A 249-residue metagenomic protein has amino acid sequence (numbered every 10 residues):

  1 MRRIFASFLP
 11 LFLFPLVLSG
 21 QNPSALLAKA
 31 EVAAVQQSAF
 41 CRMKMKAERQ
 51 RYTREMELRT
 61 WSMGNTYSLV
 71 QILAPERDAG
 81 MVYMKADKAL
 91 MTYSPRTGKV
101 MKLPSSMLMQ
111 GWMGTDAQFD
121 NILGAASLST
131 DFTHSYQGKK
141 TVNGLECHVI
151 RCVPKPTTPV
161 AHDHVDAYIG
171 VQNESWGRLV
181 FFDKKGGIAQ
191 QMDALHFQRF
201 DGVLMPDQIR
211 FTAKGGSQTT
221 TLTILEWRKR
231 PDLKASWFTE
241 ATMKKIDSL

Functional and structural regions predicted by a protein language model:
M1-I4: Positively charged n-region of N-terminal signal peptides that target proteins for export
S7-V17: Bacterial N-terminal signal peptides
Q21-F40, K44-K46, T53-R54, D87-A89 (+4 more regions): Flexible, processing/modification-adjacent segments and terminal tails in exported/periplasmic/extracellular proteins
M43-R77: N-terminal, post-signal-peptide region of Sec/Tat-exported proteins
S62-M63, M84-A86, Y93, Y136 (+2 more regions): Generic beta-strand structural signal
T66-S68, L90, V100, W176: Hydrophobic residues embedded in beta-strands of well-ordered beta-sheets
L123, N143-T239: Gly/Pro-enriched, hydrophobic low-complexity segments that function as extracytoplasmic propeptides/linkers
